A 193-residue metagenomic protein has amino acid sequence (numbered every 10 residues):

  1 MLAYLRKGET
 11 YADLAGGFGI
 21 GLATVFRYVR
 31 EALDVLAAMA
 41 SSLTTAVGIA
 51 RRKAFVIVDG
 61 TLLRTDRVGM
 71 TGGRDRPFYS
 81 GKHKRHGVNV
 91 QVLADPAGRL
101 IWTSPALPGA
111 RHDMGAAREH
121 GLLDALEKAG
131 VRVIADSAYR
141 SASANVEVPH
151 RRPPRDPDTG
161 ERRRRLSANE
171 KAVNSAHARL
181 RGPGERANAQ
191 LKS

Functional and structural regions predicted by a protein language model:
M1-K7: Short, amphipathic alpha-helical "recognition" segments used to contact nucleic acids or chromatin
D13, G17-R27, D34-A37, S41-S193: Short, well-ordered secondary-structure "scaffold" segments embedded in the functional core of diverse domains
